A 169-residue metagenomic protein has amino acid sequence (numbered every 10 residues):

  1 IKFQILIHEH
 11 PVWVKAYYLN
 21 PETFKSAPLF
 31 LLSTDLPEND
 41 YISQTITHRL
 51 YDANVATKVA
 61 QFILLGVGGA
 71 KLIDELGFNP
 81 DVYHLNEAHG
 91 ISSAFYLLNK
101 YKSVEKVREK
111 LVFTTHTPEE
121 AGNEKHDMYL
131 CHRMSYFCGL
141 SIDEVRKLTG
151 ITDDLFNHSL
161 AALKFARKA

Functional and structural regions predicted by a protein language model:
I1-A169: Catalytic cores of carbohydrate-active enzymes across secretory and cytosolic contexts
